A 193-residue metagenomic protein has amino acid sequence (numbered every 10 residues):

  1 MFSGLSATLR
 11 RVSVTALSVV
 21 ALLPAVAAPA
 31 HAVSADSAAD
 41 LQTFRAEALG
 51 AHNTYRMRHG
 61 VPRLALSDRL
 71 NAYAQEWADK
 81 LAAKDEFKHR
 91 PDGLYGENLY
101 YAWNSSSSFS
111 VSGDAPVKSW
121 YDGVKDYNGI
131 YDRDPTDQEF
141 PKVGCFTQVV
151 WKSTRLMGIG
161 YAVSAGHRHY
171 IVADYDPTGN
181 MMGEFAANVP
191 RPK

Functional and structural regions predicted by a protein language model:
M1-A32: Secretory targeting and sorting signals
M1-S3, A39, A115: Coil-to-alpha-helix initiation sites in intrinsically disordered, low-complexity, charged segments
S6-L9, V14, L41, S67 (+2 more regions): Generic alpha-helix initiation/capping and coil-helix boundary signal
L22, A32-E47, A51, S119 (+3 more regions): Short N-terminal secondary-structure initiator segments
V33-T43, M57-L66, Y100-S110, C145: Second-shell loop/turn segments in exported
D40-G96: Short, well-ordered surface patches within globular domains
L94-P192: A well-ordered secondary-structure block
